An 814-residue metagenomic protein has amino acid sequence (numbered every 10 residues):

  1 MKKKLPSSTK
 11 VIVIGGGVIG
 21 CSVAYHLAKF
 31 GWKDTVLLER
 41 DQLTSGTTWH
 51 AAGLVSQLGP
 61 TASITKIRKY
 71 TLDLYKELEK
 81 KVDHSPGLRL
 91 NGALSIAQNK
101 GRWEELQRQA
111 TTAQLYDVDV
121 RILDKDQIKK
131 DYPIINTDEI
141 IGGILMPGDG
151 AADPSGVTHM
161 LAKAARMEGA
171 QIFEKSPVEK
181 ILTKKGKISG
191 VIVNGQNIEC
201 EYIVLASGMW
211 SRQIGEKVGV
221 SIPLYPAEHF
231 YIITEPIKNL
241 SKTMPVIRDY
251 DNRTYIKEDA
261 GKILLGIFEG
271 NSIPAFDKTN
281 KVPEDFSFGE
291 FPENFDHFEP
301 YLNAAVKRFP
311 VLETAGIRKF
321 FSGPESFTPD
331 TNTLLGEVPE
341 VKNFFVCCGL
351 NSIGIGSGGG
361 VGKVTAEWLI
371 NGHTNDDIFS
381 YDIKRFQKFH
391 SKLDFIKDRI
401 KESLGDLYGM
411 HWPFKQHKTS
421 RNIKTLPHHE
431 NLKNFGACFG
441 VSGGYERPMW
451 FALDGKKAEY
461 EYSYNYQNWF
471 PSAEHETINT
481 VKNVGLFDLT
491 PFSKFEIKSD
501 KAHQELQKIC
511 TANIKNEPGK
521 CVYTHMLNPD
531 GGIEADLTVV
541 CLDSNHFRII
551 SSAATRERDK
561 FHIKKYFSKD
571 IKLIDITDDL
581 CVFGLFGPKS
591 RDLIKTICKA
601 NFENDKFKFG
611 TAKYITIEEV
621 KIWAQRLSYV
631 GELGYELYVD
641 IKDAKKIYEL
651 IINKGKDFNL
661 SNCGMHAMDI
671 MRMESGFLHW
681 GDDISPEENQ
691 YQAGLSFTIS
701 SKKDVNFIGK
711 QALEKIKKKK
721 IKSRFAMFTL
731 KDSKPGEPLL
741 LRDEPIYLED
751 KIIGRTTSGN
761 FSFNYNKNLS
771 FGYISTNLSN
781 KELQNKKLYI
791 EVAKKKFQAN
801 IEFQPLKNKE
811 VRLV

Functional and structural regions predicted by a protein language model:
L5-I19, V36: Beta1/beta-strand and adjacent pyrophosphate-binding region of the FAD-binding site in flavoprotein oxidoreductases
S22, S56, K180-N294, P300-F309 (+3 more regions): Flavin-dependent oxidoreductases
A28-T48: Glycine-rich FAD pyrophosphate-binding loop
G53-D131, D251-I256, A260-L264, G289 (+2 more regions): Dinucleotide-binding Rossmann-like beta1-alpha1 core, especially the glycine-rich loop that anchors the ADP
L54, P60, D149-P154, R253-Y255 (+5 more regions): Glycine-rich phosphate/pyrophosphate-binding beta-alpha loops
L74-E77, R89, Q98-E168, F173-E174 (+5 more regions): Flavin (FAD/FMN) cofactor-binding and adjacent substrate-gating region of FAD-dependent oxidoreductase domains
D251, G289-I423: C-terminal catalytic lobe of FAD-dependent flavoproteins
D376-D377, Y381-V814: Glycine/proline-enriched, intrinsically flexible loops and inter-domain linkers
